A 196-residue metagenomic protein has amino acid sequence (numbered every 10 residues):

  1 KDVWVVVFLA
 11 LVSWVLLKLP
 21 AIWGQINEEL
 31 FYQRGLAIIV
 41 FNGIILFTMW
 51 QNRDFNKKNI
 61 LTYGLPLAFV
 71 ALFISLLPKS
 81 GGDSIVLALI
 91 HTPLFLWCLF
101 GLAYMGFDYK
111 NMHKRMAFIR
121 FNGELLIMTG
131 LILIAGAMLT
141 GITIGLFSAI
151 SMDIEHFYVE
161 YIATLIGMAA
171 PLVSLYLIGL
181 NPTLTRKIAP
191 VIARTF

Functional and structural regions predicted by a protein language model:
K1-L46: N-terminal signal-anchor module of multipass membrane proteins
V3-V7, V12-V15, V40, V70 (+4 more regions): Extended aliphatic helical segments
V7-P20, L61-L76, A169-S174: Hydrophobic core of alpha-helical transmembrane segments in multi-pass integral membrane proteins
Q25-R34, I44-I166, L180-R194: Membrane-interface helix-loop-helix junctions at boundaries between adjacent transmembrane segments
T140-G141, L172-Y176: Extracytosolic (periplasmic/ER-lumenal) interhelical loops and adjacent juxtamembrane/interface segments of multi-pass
